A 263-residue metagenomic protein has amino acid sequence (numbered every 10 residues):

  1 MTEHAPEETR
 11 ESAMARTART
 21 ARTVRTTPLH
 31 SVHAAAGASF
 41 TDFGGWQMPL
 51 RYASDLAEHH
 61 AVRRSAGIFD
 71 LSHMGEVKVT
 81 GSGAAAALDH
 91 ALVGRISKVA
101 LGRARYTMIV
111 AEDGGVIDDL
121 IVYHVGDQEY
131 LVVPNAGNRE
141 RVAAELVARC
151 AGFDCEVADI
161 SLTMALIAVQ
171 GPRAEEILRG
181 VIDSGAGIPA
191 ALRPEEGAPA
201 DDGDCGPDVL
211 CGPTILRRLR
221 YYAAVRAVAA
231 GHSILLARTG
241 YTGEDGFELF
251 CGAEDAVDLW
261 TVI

Functional and structural regions predicted by a protein language model:
T2-I263: Basic, glycine/lysine-rich polyanion-binding surfaces/domains
